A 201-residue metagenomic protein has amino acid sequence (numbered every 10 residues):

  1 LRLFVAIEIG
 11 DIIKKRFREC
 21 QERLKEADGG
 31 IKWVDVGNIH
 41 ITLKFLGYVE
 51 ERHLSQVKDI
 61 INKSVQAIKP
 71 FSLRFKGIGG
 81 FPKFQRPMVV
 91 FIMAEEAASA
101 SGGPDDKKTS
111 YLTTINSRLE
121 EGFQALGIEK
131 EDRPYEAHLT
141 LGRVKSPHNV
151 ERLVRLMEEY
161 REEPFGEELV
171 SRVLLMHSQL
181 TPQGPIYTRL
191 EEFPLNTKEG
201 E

Functional and structural regions predicted by a protein language model:
L1-S99, D105-E201: Histidine-dependent nucleotide/RNA phosphoesterase domain, centered on the 2H-phosphoesterase fold with its duplicated
